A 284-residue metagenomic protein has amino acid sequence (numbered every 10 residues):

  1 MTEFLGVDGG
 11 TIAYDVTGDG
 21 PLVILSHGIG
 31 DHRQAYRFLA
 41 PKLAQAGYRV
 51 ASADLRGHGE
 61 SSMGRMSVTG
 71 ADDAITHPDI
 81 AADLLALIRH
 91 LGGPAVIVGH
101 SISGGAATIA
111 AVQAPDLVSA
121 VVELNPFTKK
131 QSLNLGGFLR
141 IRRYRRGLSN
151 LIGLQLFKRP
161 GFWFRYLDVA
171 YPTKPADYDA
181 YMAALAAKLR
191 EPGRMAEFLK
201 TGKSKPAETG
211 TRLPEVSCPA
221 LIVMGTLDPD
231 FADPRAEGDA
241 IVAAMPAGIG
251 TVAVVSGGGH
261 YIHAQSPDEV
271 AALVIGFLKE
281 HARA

Functional and structural regions predicted by a protein language model:
M1-I24, Q45-Y48, S67-V68, I75 (+4 more regions): Alpha/beta-hydrolase fold catalytic core
D15-G64: Conserved HGGG/HGGXW glycine-rich cap/lid loop of the alpha/beta-hydrolase fold
Q45, L55-V98, I102, A272: Active-site loop/oxyanion-hole signature of alpha/beta-hydrolase fold enzymes
G104-P115, V121: Short glycine-enriched nucleophile-adjacent loop and the immediately C-terminal alpha-helix near the catalytic center
V112, A120-I152: Flexible "cap/lid" loop of the alpha/beta hydrolase fold
S132-L133, L154-E215: Conserved alpha/beta-hydrolase catalytic His-Asp/Glu region
S217-G258: Conserved loop-alpha-helix segment in the C-terminal half of the alpha/beta-hydrolase fold that carries the catalytic
P246-A284: Catalytic active-site module of serine/aspartate enzymes centered on a nucleophile-bearing elbow/loop
